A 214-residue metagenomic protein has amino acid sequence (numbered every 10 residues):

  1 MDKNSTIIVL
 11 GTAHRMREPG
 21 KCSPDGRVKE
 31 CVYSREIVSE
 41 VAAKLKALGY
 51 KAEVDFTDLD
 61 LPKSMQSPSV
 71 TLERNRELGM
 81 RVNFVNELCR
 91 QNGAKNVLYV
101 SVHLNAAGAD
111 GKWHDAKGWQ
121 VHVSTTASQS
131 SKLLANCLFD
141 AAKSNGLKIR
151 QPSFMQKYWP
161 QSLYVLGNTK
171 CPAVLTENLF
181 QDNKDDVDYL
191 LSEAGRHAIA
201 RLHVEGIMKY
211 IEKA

Functional and structural regions predicted by a protein language model:
D2-W119, T125-Q129: Catalytic-core regions of hydrolytic enzymes
T6-V9, G20-C22, G108, I149-A214: Active-site-adjacent mobile loop/cap segments within catalytic or ligand-binding domains
V28-K29, W119-T126, F139-K143, E193-H197: Short, low-complexity, polar/charged sequence segments that are solvent-exposed and flexible
C31-S39, A43-A47, N83, K132 (+6 more regions): Solvent-exposed, polar/charged alpha-helical surfaces in well-ordered, non-transmembrane soluble domains, broadly
L104, T125, D140, F180-D182: Non-catalytic surface loops within mature trypsin-like serine protease
S130-Y158: Active-site-adjacent substrate-binding region of metalloamidase/peptidase-like peptide-processing proteins
